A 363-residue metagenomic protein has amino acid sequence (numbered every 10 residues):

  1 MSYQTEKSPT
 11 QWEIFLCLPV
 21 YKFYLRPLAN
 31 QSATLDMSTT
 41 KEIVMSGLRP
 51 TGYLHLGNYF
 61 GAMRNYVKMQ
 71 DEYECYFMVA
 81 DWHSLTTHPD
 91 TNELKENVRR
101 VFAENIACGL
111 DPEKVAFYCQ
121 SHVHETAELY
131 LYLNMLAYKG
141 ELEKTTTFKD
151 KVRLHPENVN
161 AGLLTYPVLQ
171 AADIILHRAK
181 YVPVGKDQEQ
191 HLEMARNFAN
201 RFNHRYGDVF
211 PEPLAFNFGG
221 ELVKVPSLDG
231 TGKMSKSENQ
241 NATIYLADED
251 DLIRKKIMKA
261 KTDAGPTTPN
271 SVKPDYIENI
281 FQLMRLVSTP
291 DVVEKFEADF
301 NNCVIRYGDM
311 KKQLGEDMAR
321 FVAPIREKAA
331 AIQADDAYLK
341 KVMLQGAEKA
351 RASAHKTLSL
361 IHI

Functional and structural regions predicted by a protein language model:
Y3, S8-L16, Y21, S32: Short, often N-terminal, low-complexity regions that either remain intrinsically disordered or form a short helix
K22-D36: Short, Lys/Arg-enriched N-terminal segments with co-localized hydrophobic residues within the first ~10-30 amino acids
S38-A172, R326, A330: N-terminal Rossmann-like or analogous alpha/beta NTP/dinucleotide-binding catalytic cores that position adenine
T51, A179, N239-N241: Short, solvent-exposed beta-strand edge segments and adjacent coil->beta transition regions
L56-N58, Q190, R196-I361: Conserved nucleotide- and phosphate/pyrophosphate-binding catalytic cores in adenylate/nucleotidyl-handling enzymes
K139-E143, L176-P183, S288-F296, R326: Short helix-capping/linker segments at secondary-structure and domain boundaries
R153-F202, Y206, P226-S227: Internal, conserved structured core segments that host functional sites
